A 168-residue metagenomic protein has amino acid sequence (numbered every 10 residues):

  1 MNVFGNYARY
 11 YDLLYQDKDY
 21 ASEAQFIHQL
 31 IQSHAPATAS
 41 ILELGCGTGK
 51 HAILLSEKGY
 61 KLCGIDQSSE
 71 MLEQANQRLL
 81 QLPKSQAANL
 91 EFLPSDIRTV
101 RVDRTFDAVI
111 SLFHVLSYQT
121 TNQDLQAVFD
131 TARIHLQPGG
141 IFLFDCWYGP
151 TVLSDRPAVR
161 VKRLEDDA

Functional and structural regions predicted by a protein language model:
M1-A39: Conserved class I S-adenosyl-L-methionine
G45-G49: Class I SAM-dependent methyltransferase "Motif I" SAM/SAH-binding loop
A52-T99: Class I SAM-dependent methyltransferase SAM/SAH-binding core
R101-A108: A short acidic, Gly/Pro-enriched loop at the edge of an enzyme's catalytic core that lines a small-molecule cofactor
L112-H114: Residues lining the SAM
Q126-P138: A short glycine-rich, Lys/Arg-flanked "PGG" loop and its adjoining helix->strand segment in the class I
L143-A168: SAM-dependent methyltransferase
